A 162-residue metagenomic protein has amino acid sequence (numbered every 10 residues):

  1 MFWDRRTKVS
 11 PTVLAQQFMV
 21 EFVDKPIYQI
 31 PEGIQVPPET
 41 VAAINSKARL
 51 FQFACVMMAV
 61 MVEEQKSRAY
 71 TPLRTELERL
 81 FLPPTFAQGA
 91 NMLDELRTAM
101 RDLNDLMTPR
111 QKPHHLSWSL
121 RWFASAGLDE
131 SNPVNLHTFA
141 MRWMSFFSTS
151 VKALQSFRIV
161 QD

Functional and structural regions predicted by a protein language model:
M1-P37: Short N-terminal edge-element motif at the start of the domain
R5, V9, E39-K47, S67 (+3 more regions): Alpha-solenoid helical-repeat scaffolds
P11-M19, V41, N45-R49, F53 (+3 more regions): Short runs of predominantly hydrophobic/aromatic residues within well-ordered alpha helices that form helix-helix
K25-R68: N-terminal interaction modules that seed assembly of large macromolecular complexes
P26, N45-A48, P84, L96-A99 (+1 more regions): Charged, low-complexity, helix-prone segments enriched in Lys/Glu/Asp/Gln
F53-R121: Long amphipathic alpha-helical segments
M92-D162: Low-complexity intrinsically disordered segments
